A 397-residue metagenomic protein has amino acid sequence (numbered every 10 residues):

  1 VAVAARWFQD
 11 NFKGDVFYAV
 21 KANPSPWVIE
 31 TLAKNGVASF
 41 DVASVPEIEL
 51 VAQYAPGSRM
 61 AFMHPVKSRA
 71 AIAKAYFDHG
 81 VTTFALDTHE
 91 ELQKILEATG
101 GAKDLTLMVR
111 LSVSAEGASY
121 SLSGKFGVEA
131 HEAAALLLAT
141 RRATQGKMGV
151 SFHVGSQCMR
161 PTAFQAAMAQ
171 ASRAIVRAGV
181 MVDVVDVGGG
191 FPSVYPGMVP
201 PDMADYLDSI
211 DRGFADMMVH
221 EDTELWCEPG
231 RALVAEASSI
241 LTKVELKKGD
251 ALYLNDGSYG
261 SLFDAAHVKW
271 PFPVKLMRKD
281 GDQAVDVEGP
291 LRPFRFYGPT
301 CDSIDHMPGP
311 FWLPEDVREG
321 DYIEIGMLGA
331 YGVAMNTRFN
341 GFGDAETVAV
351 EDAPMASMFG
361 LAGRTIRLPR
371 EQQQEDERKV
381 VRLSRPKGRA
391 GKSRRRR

Functional and structural regions predicted by a protein language model:
V1-V16: An N-cap/entry alpha-helix motif that binds or orients negatively charged groups
G14-V184, M198, S209, A215: Active-site-proximal beta-alpha core segment in soluble small-molecule metabolic enzymes
K21, A43, H89, S112-S114 (+7 more regions): Anionic group-transfer/hydrolysis microenvironments
V154-S156, V185-V194, C227-A232: Glycine-rich beta-strand-to-loop/alpha-helix junction loops that act as flexible
Q165-Q170, P201-D208, T242, F311-W312: Charged helix-capping and loop-helix junction motifs
S209, D222-G388, R396-R397: Charged (often Lys/Glu-rich) extended helix/loop segments that serve as interaction or gating elements
